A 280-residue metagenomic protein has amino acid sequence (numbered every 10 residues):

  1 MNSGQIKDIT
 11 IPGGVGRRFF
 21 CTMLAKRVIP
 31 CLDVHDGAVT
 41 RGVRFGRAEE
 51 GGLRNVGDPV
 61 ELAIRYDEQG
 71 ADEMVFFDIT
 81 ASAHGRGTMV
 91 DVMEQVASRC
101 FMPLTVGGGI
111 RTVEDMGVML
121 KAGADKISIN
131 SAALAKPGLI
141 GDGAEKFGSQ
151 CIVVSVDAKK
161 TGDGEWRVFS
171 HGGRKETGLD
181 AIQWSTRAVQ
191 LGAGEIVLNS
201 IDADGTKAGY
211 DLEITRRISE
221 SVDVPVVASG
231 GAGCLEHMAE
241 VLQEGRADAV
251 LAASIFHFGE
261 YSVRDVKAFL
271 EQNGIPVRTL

Functional and structural regions predicted by a protein language model:
R27-L32, M74-F76, L104-G108, I127-I129 (+4 more regions): Hydrophobic faces of well-ordered beta-strands that scaffold small-molecule active sites in alpha/beta enzyme cores
D33, Y66, M74, V106 (+6 more regions): Conserved, mostly hydrophobic/aromatic
V34-H35, T40-R41, F45-E50, A124-V197 (+1 more regions): Conserved anion-binding
A71-D91, S131, V197-A208: Glycine-rich, proline-tolerant flexible connector loops at the mouths of alpha/beta enzymes
T80, T88-F147: Glycine/small-residue-rich loop that forms an oxyanion/phosphate-binding "nest" at active or ligand-binding sites
G87-E94, P137, G178-I182, A208-R217: Charged helix-capping and loop-helix junction motifs
C100, L104-T105, I110-G123, E213-V250: Catalytic cores of alpha/beta
V118-L139, S200-G205, G231-E240, E244-R264: Glycine-rich phosphate-binding active-site loops on the catalytic face of alpha/beta enzymes
